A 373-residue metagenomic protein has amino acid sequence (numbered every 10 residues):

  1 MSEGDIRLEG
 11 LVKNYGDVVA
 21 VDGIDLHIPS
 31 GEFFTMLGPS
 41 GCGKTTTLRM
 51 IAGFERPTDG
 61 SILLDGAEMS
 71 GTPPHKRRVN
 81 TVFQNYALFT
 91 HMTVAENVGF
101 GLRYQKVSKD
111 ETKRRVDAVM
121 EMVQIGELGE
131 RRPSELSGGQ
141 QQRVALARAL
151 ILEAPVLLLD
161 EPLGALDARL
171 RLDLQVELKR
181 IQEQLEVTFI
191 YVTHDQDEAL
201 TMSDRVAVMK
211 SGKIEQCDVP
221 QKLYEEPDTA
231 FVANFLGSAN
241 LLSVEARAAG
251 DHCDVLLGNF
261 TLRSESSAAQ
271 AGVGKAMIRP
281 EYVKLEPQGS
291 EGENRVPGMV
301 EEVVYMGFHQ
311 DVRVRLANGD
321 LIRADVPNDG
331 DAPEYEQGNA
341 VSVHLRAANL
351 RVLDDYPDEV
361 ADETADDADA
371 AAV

Functional and structural regions predicted by a protein language model:
F33, T72-F231: ABC ATPase nucleotide-binding domains
L37-P39: The feature captures the beta-strand-to-loop junction immediately N-terminal to the Walker
T45-L48, V144: ABC ATPase nucleotide-binding domain helices that frame the ATP-binding cleft
A52: Helix-to-loop junction immediately C-terminal to a conserved catalytic motif
S61-L63, A67, K213: ATP-binding/catalytic-site motifs of ATP-hydrolyzing domains
A239, G250-V373: Non-catalytic connector elements of ABC transporters
